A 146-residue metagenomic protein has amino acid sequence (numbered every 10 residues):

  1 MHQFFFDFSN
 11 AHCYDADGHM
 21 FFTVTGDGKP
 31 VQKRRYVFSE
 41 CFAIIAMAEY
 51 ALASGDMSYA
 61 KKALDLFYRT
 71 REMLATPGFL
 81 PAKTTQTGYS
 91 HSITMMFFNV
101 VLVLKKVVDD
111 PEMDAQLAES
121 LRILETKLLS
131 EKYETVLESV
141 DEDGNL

Functional and structural regions predicted by a protein language model:
M1-L146: Glycan-recognition and catalytic cores of secretory/periplasmic carbohydrate-active enzymes
